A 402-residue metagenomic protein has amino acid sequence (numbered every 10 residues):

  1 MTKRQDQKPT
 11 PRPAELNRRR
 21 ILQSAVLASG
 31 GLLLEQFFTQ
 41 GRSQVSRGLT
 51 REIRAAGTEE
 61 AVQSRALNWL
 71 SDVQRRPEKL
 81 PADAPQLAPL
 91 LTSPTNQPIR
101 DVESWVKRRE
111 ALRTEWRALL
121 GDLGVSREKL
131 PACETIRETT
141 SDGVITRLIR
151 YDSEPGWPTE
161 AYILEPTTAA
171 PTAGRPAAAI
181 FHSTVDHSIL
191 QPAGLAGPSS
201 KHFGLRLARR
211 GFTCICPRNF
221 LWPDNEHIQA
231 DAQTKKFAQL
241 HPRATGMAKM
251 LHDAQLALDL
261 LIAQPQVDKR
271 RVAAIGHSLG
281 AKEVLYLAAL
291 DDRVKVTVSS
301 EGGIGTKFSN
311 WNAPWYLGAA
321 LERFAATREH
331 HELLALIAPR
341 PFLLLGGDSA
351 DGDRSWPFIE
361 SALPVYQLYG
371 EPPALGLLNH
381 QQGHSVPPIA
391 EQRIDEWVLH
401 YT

Functional and structural regions predicted by a protein language model:
M1-N17: N-terminal secretory signal peptides
T10, R20-S46: N-terminal export signals
V45-R117: N-terminal pre-domain segments of enzymes
G124, E128-A169: N-terminal cap/lid segment of alpha/beta-hydrolase-fold proteins
A173, A179-A257, S309-N312: Cap/lid segment of the alpha/beta-hydrolase catalytic domain
H241, L256, V294-L334, P339 (+2 more regions): Mobile cap/lid helix-loop segments that gate and shape the active-site cleft of serine hydrolases
V267-G276: Alpha/beta-hydrolase fold nucleophile elbow
L368-T402: C-terminal catalytic histidine-bearing segment of alpha/beta-hydrolase fold enzymes
